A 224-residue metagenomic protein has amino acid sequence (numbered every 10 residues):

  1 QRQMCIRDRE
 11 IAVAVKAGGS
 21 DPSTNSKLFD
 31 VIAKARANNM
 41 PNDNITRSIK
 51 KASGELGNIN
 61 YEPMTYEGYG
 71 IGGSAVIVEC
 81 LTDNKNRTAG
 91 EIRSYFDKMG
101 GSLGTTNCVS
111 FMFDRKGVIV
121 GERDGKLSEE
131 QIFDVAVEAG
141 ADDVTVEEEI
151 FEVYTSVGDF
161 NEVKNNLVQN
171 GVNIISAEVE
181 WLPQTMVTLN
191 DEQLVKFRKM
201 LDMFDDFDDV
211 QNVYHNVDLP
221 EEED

Functional and structural regions predicted by a protein language model:
R2-I6: Short, small-residue-biased leader/transition segments that mark boundaries at the very start of proteins
I11, I45, I92, A136 (+1 more regions): Residue-level signature of catalytic and energy-coupling elements of molecular machines, predominantly ATP/GTP-dependent
V15, G68-G70, V78-T82, G121-R123 (+2 more regions): Flexible glycine-/small-residue-rich
G18-N25, N38, T82-K85, V153-V157 (+2 more regions): Conserved phosphate/pyrophosphate-binding and hydrolysis machinery centered on Walker-type P-loop NTPases, extending
P22-N25, P63-I71, L103-F113, V172-P183: Flexible hinge/switch segments at interdomain interfaces of large molecular machines
P22-V76: Translation machinery proteins
E67-L81, T88-F113: RNA pseudouridine synthases
V118-D224: Positively charged, low-complexity, intrinsically disordered RNA-binding extensions
